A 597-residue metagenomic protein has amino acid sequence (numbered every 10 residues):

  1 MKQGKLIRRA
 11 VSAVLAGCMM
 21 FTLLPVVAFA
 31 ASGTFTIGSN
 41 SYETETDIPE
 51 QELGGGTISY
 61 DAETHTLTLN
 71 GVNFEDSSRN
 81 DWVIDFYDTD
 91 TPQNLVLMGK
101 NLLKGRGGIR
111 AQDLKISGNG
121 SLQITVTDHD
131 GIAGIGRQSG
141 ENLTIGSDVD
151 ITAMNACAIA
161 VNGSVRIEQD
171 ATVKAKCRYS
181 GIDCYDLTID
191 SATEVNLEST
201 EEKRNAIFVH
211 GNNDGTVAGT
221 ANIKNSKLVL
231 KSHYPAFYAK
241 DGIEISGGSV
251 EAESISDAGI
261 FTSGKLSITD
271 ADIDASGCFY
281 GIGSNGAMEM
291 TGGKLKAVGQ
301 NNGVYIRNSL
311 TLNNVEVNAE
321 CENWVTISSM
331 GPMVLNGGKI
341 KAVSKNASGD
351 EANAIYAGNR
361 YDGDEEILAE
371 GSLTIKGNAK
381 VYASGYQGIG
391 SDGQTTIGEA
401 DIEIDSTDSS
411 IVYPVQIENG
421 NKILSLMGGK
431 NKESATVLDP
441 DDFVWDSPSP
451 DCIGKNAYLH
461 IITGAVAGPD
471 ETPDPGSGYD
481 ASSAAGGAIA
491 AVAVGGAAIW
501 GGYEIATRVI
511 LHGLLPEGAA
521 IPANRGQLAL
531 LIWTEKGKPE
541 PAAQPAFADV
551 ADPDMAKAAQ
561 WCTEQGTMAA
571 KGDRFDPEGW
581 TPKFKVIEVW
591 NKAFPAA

Functional and structural regions predicted by a protein language model:
K2-L6, F21, V26-F29, G468-A597: N-terminal propeptides
R8-A16: Sec-dependent signal peptide recognition, specifically the positively charged N-region followed immediately by
L15, Q112, G371, N524 (+1 more regions): Residues that flank catalytic or metal-binding motifs in active/ligand-binding sites
G17, Q93, L114, G526 (+1 more regions): Residue-level detector of short, conserved catalytic/binding motifs and their immediate flanks
A31-D470: A composition-driven surface/loop motif
